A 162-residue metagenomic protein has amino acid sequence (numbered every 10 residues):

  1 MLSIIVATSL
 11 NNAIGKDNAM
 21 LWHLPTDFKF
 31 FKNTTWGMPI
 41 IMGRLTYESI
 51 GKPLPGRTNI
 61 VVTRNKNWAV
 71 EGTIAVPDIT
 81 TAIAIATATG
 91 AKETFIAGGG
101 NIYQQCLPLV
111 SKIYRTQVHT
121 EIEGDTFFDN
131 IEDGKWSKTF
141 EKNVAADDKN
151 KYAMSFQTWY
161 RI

Functional and structural regions predicted by a protein language model:
M1-I162: Enzymes that bind and transform nitrogen-containing heteroaromatic metabolites
